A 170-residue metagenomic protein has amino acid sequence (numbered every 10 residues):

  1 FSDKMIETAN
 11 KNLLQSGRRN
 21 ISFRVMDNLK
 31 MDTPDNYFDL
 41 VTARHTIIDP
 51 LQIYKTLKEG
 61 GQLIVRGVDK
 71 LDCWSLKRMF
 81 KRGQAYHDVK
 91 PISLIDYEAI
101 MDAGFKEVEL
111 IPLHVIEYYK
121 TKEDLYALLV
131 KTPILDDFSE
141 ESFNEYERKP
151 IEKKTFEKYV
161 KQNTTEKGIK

Functional and structural regions predicted by a protein language model:
F1-M31: Class I SAM-dependent methyltransferase SAM/SAH-binding core
I6, D49-L51, C73: Short, well-ordered alpha-helical microsegments
T33, A85-I116: Active-site capping/gating segments
V41-T42: Hydrophobic beta-strand segment of the Class I
I48-I64: A short glycine-rich, Lys/Arg-flanked "PGG" loop and its adjoining helix->strand segment in the class I
Q62-L94: Conserved class I S-adenosyl-L-methionine
K106-K170: Conserved Class I S-adenosyl-L-methionine
